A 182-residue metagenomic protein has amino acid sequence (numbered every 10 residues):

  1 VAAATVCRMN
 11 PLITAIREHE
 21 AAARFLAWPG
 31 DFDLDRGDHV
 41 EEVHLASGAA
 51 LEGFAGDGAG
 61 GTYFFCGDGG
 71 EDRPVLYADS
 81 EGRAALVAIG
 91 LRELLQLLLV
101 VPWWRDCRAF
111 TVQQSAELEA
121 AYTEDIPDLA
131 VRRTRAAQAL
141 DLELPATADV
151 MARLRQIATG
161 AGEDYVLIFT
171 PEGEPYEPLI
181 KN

Functional and structural regions predicted by a protein language model:
V1-G82, L129-N182: A surface-exposed partner-binding patch
L76-E117: Compact, glycine/acidic-enriched structural inserts
R105-A139: Hydrophobic alpha-helical interaction segments
